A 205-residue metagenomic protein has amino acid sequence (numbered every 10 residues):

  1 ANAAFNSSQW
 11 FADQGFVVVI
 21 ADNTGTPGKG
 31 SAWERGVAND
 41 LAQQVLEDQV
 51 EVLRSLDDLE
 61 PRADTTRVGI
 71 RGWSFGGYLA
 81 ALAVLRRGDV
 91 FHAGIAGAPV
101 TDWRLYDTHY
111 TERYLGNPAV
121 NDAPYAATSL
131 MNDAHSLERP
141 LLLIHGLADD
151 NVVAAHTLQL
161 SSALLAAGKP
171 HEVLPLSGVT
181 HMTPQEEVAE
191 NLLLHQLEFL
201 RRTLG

Functional and structural regions predicted by a protein language model:
A1-G205: Serine-hydrolase catalytic core recognition
